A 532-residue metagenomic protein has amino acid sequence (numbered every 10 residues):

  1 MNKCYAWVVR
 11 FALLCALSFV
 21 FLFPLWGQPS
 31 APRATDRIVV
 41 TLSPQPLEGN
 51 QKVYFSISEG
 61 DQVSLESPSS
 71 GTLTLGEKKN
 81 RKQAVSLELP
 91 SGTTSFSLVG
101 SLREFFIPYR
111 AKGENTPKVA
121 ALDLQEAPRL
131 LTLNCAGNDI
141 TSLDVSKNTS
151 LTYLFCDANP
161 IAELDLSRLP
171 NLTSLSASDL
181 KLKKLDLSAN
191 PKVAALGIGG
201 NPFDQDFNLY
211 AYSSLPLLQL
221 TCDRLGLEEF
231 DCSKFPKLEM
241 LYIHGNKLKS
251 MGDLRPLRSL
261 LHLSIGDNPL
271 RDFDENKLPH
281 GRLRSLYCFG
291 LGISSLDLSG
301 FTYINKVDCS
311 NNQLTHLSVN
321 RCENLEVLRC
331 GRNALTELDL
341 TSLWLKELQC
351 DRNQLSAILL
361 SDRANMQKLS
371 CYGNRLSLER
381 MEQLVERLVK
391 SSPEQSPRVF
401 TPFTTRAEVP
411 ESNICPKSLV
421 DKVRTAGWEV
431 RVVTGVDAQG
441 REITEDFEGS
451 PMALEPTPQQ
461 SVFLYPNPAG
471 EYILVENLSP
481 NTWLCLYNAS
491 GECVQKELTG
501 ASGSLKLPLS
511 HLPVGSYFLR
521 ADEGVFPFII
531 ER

Functional and structural regions predicted by a protein language model:
F11-P24: Bacterial N-terminal signal peptides
P44-E59, P466-L474: Short coil/turn motif common to extracellular beta-sandwich-like domains
I57-D61, V99-S101, A127, N148 (+5 more regions): Short proline/glycine-enriched turn/loop motifs at strand-loop junctions of beta-rich domains
S69-D139, F301: LRR N-terminal entry segment and analogous cap-like coil->beta motifs
I107-K118, N134-D139, S150, F155-P160 (+18 more regions): Concave beta-strand-loop units of leucine-rich repeat
L122, L143, L164, L185 (+10 more regions): Canonical leucine-rich repeat
V436-Y465: Residue-level detector of functionally pivotal "anchor" positions at catalytic/ligand-binding pockets or at interdomain
T457-Y465, A469-R532: C-terminal outer-membrane/trafficking sorting elements
